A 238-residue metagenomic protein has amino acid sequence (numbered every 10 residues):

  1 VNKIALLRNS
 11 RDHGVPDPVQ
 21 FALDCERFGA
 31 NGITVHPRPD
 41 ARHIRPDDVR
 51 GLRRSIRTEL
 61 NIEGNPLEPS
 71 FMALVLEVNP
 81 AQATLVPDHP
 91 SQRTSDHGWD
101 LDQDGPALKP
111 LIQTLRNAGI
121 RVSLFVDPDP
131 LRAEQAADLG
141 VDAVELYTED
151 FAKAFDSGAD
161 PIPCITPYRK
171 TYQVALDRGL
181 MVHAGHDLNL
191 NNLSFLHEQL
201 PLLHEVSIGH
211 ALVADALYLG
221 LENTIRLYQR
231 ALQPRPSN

Functional and structural regions predicted by a protein language model:
V1-N61, P66-L67, L76-P80: Conserved N-terminal beta1-alpha1 strand-loop-helix module at the mouth
V1-P18, E59-E68, T94-D102, R116-P128 (+2 more regions): Active-site mouth loops of central-metabolism enzymes
C25, H36, V75, A136 (+3 more regions): Conserved, mostly hydrophobic/aromatic
N31-I56, P87-D100, T148-A159: Glycine-rich, proline-tolerant flexible connector loops at the mouths of alpha/beta enzymes
R53, H97, D156-P161, D215-S237: C-terminal helical cap(s) of enzyme catalytic domains, especially alpha/beta-barrels
L67-V78, D129-L139, A184, L188-L203: Catalytic cores of alpha/beta
T84-Q92, A143-F155, L202-L221: Glycine-rich phosphate-binding active-site loops on the catalytic face of alpha/beta enzymes
R121-R178: Histidine/lysine/aspartate-rich catalytic loop segments that bind and position anionic ligands
